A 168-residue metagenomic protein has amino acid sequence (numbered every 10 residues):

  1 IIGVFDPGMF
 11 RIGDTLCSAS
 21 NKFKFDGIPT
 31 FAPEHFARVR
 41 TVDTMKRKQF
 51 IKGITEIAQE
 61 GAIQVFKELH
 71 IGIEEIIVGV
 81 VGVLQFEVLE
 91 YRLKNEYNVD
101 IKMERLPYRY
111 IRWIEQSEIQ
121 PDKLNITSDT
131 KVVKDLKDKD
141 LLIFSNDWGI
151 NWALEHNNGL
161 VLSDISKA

Functional and structural regions predicted by a protein language model:
I1-A168: Structural and coupling elements of P-loop NTPases
